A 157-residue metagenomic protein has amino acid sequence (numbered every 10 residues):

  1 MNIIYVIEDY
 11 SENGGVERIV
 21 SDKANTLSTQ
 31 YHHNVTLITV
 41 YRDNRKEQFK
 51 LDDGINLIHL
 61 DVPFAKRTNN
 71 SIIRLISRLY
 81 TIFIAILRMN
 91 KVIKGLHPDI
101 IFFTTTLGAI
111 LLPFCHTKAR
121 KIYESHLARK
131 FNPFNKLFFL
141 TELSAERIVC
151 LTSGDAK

Functional and structural regions predicted by a protein language model:
V6-N13, T26-I76: N-terminal strand-loop element at the rim of the active site of nucleotide-sugar-dependent glycosyltransferases
E8, V62, T105-T106, S125-R129: Histidine-centered beta-alpha loop that forms part of the nucleotide-sugar donor binding/catalytic region in diverse
V16, V40, F103-T105, C150-T152: Replace "coordinates the UDP/GDP/TDP-sugar" with "coordinates nucleotide-activated sugar donors
K50, C115-T117, A156-K157: Helix-loop-beta element that forms the nucleotide-linked donor phosphate-binding surface in glycosyltransferases
I82-A85, F102-G108: Short His-centered aromatic/hydrophobic patch
I93, K121-E146: A conserved, positively charged/aromatic
H97-P98: Proline-aspartate-enriched helix->loop->beta-strand connector
L111-L112, E146-K157: A short, active-site helix/loop in glycosyltransferases that binds the activated sugar's phosphate group
